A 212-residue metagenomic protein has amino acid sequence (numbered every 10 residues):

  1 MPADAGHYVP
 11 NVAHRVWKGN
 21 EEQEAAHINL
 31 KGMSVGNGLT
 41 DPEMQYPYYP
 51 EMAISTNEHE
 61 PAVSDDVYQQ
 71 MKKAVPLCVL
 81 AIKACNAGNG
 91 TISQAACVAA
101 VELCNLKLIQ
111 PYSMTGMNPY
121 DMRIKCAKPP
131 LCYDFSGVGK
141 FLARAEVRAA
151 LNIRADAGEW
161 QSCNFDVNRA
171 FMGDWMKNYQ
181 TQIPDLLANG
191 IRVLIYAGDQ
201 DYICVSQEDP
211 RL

Functional and structural regions predicted by a protein language model:
M1-L212: Terminal and linker regions of secretory-pathway proteins
